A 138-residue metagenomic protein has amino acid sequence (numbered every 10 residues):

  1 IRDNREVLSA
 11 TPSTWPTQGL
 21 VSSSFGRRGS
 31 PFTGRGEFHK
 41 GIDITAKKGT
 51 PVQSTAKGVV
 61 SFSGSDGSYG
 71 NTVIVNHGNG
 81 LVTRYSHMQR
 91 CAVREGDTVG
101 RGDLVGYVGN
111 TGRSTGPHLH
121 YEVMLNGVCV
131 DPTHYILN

Functional and structural regions predicted by a protein language model:
I1-L8: Alpha-helical oligomerization segments with coiled-coil/rod-like character
S13-N138: Catalytic cores of peptidoglycan-degrading enzymes
